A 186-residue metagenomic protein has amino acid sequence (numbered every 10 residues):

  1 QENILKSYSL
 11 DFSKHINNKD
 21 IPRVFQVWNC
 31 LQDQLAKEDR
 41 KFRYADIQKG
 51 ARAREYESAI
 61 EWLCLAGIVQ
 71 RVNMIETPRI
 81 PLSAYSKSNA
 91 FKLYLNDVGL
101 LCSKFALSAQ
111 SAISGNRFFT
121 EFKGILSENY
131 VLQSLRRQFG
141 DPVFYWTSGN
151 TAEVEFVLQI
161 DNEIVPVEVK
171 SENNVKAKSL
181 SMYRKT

Functional and structural regions predicted by a protein language model:
Q1-W62: Conserved helicase/translocase motor-coupling segment
S58-T186: A cross-kingdom feature that marks ATP-driven nucleic-acid transaction machinery
